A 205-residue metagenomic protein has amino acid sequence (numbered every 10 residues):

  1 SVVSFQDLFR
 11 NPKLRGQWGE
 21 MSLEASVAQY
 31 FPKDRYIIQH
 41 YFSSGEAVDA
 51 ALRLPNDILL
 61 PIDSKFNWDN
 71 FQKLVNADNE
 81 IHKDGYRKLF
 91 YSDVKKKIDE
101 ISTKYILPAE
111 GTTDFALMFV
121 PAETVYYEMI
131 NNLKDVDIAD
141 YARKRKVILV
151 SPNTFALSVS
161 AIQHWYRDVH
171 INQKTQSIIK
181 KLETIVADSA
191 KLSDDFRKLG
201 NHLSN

Functional and structural regions predicted by a protein language model:
S1-N205: Amphipathic, heptad-repeat alpha-helical coiled-coil/stalk segments that mediate oligomerization, tethering
